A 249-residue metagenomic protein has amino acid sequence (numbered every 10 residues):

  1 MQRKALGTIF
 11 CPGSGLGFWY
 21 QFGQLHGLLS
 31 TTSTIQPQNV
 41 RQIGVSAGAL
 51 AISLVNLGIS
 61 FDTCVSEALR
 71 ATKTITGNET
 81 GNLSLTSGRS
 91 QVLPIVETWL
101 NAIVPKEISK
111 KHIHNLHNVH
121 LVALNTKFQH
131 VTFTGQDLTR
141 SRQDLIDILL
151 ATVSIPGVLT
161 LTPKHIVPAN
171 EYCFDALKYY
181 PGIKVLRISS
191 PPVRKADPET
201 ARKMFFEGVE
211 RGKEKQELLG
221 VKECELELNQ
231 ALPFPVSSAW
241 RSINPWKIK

Functional and structural regions predicted by a protein language model:
M1-I43, S53-K249: Patatin-like phospholipase
S46: Catalytic nucleophile serine of serine hydrolases, specifically the conserved "nucleophile elbow" pentapeptide
A49: Residues forming the Rossmann-fold NAD(P)(H) cofactor-binding site
